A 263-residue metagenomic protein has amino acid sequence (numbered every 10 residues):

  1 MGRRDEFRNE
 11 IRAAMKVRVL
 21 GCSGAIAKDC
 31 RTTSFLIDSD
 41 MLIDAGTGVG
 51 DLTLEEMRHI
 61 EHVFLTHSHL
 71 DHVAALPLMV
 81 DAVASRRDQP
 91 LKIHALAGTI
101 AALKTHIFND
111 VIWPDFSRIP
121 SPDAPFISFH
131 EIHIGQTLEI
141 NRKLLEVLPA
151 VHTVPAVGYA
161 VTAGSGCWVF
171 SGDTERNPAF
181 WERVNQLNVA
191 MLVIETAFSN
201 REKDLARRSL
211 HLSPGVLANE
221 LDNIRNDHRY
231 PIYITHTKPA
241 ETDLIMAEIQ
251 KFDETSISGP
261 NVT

Functional and structural regions predicted by a protein language model:
M1-A14: N-terminal amphipathic/basic-hydrophobic helices that include classical n-h-c signal peptides and signal-anchor
I11-E56, V157-G172: Conserved beta-strand hairpin/beta-sheet module of binuclear metal-dependent hydrolase folds, prominently
V17, F35, D44, H67 (+5 more regions): Divalent metal-coordination and catalytic microenvironments
C22-S23, D40, A45-T47, S68 (+5 more regions): Active-site metal-binding loops of divalent metal-dependent hydrolases
V49-A95, V189-A190: Active-site metal-binding motif and surrounding structural segment of the metallo-beta-lactamase
L91-G98, Y233-T235: Short internal beta-strands
G98-A156, G164, E254-T263: Metallo-beta-lactamase
R176-T263: Cap/insert and terminal regions of metallo-dependent hydrolase folds
